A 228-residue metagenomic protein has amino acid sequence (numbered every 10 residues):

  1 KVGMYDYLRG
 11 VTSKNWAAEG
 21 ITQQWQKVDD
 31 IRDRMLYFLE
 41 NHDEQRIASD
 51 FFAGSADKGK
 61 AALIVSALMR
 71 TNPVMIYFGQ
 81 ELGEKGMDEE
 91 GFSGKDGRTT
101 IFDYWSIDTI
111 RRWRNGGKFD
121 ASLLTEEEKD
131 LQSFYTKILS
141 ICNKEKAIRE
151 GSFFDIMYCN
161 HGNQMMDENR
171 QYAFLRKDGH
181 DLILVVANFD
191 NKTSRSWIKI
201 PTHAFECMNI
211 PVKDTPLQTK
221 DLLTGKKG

Functional and structural regions predicted by a protein language model:
G3, G10, W16-T22, D29-N41 (+2 more regions): Loop/helix patches that line or flank the sugar-binding groove of alpha-linked glycan CAZymes
